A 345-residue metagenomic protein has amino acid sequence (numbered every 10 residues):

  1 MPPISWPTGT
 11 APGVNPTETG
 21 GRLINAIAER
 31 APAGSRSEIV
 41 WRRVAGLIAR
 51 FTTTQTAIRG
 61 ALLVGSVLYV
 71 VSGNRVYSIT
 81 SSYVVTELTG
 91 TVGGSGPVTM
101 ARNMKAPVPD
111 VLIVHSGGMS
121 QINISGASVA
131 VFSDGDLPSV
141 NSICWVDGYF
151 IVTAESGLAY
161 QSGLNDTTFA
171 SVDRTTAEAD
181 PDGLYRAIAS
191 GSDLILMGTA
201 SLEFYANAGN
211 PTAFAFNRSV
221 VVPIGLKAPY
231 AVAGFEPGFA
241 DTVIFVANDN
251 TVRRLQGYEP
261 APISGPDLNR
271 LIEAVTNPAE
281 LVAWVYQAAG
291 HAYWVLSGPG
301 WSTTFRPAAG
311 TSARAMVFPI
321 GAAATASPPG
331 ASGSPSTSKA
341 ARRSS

Functional and structural regions predicted by a protein language model:
M1-T86, S139-Y205, G209-N210, L281-W284 (+2 more regions): N-terminal beta-propeller domains
R50-T54, T89-G94, F132-L137, T175-A179 (+2 more regions): Surface loop/turn motifs at the tips and blade-to-blade linkers of beta-strand repeat domains
R75, G118-S120, S201, T251: A short loop-to-beta-strand structural motif that recurs across blades of beta-propeller domains
I79-I113: A broadly used, surface-exposed interaction patch
S82, S116-G118, I124-A127, V146-D147 (+2 more regions): Acidic/polar residues in short coil/turn loops that connect beta-strands within repeat-based beta-sheet scaffolds
E87, I124-G135, T167-V172, P211-R218: A short alpha->loop->secondary-structure connector
A101-S133, V152: Hydrophobic or amphipathic alpha-helical targeting/insertion segments
K105, D110-L112, S133-D134, Y185-S345: Beta-sheet-dominated scaffold domains
